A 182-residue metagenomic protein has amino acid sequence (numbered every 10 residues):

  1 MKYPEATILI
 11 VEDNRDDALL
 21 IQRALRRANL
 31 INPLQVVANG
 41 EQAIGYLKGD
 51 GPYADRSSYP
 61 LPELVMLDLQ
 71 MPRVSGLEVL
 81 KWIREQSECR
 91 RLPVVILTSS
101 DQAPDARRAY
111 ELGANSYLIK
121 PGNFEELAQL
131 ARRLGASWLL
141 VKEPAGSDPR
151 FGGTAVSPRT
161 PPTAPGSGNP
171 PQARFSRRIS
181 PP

Functional and structural regions predicted by a protein language model:
M1-I10, R15-Q35, E41-I44, K48 (+3 more regions): Non-catalytic signal-transmission and effector/linker regions of two-component phosphorelay proteins
L69-M71: Receiver (REC) domain active-site loop signature in two-component systems and cognate sites in sensor histidine kinases
R73-V74, I83: Hydrophobic residue at a beta-alpha junction that N-caps the helix immediately following a catalytic beta-strand/loop
D101-P104: Conserved phosphotransfer active-site motifs of two-component signaling proteins, especially the receiver
N115: Short, glycine/charged-rich "phosphate-handling" switch motifs in NTP-dependent and phosphotransfer domains
K120: A Lys-centered signature of the CheY-like receiver
